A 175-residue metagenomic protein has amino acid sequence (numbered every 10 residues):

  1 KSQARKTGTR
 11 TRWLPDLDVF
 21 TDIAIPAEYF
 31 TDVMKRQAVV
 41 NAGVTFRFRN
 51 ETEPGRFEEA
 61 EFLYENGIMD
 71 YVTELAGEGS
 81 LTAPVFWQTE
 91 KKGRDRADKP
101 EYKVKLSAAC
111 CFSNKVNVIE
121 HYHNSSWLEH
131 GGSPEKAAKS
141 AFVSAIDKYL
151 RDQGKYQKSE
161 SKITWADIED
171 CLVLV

Functional and structural regions predicted by a protein language model:
K1-P15, F20-T21: GHKL (Bergerat-fold) ATPase N-terminal catalytic module, capturing the glycine-rich phosphate-binding loop and acidic
G8, T31-V33: Intrinsically disordered, low-complexity sequence elements enriched in Ser/Thr/Gly/Pro
I23-Y29: Non-catalytic interaction modules of co-chaperones and other macromolecular assembly/maintenance factors
E28, K35-Q37, G43-V175: GHKL/Histidine-kinase-like ATPase module
